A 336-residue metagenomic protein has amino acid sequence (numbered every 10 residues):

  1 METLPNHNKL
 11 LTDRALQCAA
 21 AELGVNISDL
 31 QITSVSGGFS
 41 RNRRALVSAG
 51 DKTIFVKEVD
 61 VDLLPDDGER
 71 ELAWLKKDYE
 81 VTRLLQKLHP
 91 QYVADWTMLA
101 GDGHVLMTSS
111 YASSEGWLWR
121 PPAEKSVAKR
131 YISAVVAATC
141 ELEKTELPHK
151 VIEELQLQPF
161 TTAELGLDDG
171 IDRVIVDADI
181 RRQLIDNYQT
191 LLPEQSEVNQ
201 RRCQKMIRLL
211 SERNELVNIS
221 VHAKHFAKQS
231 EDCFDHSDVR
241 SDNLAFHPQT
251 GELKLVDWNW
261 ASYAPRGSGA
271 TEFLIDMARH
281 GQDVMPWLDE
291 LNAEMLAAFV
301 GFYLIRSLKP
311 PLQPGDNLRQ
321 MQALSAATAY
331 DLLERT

Functional and structural regions predicted by a protein language model:
M1-T33: Juxta-kinase regulatory segment immediately upstream of eukaryotic protein kinase catalytic domains
D13, S40, F55-M98, A123-A138 (+1 more regions): A conserved alpha-helical element in kinase catalytic cores
R14-I27, T145-H236, H247, M285: An alpha-helical support segment within catalytic cores of ATP-dependent transferases
R41-V47: ATP phosphate-binding glycine-rich loop
L84, L88, E115-T162: Conserved kinase catalytic-core helix
G103-E115: Conserved short submotifs of the Hanks-type protein kinase catalytic core that shape the nucleotide-binding pocket
D232-F234, R240-S241, A245-N292: Active-site Asp-x-Gly
G267-Q320, L324-L332: Active-site activation/catalytic loop segments of kinase-like enzymes and analogous catalytic loops in related
